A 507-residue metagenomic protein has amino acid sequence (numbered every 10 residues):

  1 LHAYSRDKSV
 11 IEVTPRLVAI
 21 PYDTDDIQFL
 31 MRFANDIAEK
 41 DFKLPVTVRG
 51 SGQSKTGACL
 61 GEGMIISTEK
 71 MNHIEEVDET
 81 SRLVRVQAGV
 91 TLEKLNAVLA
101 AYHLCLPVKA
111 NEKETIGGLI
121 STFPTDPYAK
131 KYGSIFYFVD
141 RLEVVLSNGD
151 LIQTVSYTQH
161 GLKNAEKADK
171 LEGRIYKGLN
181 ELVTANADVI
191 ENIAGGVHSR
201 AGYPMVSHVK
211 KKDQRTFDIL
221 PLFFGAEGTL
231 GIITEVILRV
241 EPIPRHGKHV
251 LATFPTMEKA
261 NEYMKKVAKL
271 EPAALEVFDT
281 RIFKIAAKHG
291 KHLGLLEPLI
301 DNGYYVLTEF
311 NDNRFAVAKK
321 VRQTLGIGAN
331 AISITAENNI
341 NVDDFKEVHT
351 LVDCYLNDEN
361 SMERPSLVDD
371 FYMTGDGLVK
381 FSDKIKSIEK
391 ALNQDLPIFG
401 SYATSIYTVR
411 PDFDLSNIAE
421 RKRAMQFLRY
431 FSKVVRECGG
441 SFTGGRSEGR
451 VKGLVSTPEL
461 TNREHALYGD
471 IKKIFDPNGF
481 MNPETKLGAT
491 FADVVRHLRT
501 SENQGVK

Functional and structural regions predicted by a protein language model:
L1-N35, E39-L44, S51-R82, T229 (+6 more regions): N-terminal flexible segment immediately upstream of the FAD-binding catalytic core in FAD-dependent oxidoreductases
S9-V46, M64, T68-A110, T122-R174 (+3 more regions): N-terminal glycine-rich flavin-associated loop
T24, P255-K259, F310-V317, G375-G377 (+1 more regions): Helix N-cap motif at beta-to-alpha junctions
P45, P107, P272-L275, N393-F399 (+1 more regions): A short linear hydrophobic-aromatic micro-motif
S121, A129, V139-E347, P458 (+2 more regions): C-terminal substrate-binding/cap subdomain adjacent to the FAD-binding core in PCMH-type and related FAD-linked
L325-E337, F431-S447, P477-F480: Flexible helix-coil linker/hinge segments at domain or subdomain boundaries
S416-R436, L460-I471: Helical (often loop-to-helix) elements that flank the catalytic cores of nucleotide-handling enzymes
N462-K507: Intrinsic disorder at enzyme termini
